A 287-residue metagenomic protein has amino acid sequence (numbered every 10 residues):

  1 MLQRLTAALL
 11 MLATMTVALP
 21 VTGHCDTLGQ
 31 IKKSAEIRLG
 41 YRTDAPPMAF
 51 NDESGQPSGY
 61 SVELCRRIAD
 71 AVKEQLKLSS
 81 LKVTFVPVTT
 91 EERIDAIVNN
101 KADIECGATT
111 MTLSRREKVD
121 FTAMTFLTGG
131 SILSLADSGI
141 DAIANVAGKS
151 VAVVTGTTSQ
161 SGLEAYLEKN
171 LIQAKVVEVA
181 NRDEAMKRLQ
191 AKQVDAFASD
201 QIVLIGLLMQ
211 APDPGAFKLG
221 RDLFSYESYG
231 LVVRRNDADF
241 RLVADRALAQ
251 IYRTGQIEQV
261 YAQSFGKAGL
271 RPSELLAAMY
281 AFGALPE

Functional and structural regions predicted by a protein language model:
C25-E105: Extracytoplasmic small-molecule ligand-binding "clamshell" domains of the periplasmic binding protein/Venus flytrap
K32, T158-V177, G215-F217, A249-E287: Ligand-binding clefts/hinges and TM-proximal coupling segments of bilobed small-molecule sensing domains
R38-P47, P57-E74, T110, T128-R182 (+1 more regions): Bilobed "Venus flytrap"/periplasmic-binding protein-like clamshell domains and structurally analogous long
Y41-A45, V86-E91, N100-T112, A136 (+5 more regions): Beta->alpha turn/N-cap motifs
T43-D44, F126-D137, Q201, L208-L248 (+1 more regions): Periplasmic-binding protein-like
G59-A71, A144, K149-S150, T155-T157 (+1 more regions): Extended ligand-binding regions for polar small-molecule ligands
R66, K77-N145, F282-P286: Acidic, polar ligand-binding/catalytic clefts
E91-E92, C106-E117, S161-K169, Q190-A191 (+2 more regions): A ligand-binding cleft/hinge motif common to bilobed small-molecule-binding domains
